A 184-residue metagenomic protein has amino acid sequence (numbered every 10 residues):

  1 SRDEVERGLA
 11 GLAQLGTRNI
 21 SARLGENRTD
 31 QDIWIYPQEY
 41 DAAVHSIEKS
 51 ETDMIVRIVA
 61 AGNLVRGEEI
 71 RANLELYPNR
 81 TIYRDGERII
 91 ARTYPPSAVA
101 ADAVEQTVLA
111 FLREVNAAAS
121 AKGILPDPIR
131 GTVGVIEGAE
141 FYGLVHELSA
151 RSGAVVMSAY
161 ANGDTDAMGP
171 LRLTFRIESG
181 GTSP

Functional and structural regions predicted by a protein language model:
S1-P184: Membrane-proximal structural modules of membrane-associated proteins and complexes
